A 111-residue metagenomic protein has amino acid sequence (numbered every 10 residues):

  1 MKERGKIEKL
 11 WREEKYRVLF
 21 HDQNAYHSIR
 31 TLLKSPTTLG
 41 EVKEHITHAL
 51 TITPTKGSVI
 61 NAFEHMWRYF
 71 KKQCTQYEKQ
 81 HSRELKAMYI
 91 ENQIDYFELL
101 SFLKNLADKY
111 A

Functional and structural regions predicted by a protein language model:
M1-A111: Acidic, Ser/Pro/Thr-rich low-complexity regulatory regions and the short amphipathic helical interaction modules they
